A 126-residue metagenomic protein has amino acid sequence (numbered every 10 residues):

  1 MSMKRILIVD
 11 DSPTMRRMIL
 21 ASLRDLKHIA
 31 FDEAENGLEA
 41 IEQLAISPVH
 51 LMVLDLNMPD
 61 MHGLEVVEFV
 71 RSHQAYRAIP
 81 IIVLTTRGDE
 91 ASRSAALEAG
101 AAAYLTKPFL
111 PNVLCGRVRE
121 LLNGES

Functional and structural regions predicted by a protein language model:
P13-D32: Two-component/phosphorelay signaling modules centered on CheY-like receiver
E33-L51: Acidic, metal-coordinating helix/loop segments flanking the phosphotransfer/catalytic sites of two-component signaling
M58: Receiver (REC) domain active-site loop signature in two-component systems and cognate sites in sensor histidine kinases
R87-G88: Short, conserved "switch-loop" micro-motifs in signal-transduction and mechanochemical regulators
F109-V118: C-terminal output helix
